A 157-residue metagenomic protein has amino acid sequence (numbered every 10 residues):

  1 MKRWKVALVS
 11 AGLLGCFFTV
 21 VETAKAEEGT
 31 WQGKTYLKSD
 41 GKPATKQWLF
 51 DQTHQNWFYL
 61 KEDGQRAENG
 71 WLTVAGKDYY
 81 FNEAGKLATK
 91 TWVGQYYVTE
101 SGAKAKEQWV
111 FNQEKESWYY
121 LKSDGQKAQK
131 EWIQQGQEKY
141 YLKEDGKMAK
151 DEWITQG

Functional and structural regions predicted by a protein language model:
K2-G157: Extracellular adhesion/carbohydrate-binding repeat motifs centered on closely spaced tryptophans
